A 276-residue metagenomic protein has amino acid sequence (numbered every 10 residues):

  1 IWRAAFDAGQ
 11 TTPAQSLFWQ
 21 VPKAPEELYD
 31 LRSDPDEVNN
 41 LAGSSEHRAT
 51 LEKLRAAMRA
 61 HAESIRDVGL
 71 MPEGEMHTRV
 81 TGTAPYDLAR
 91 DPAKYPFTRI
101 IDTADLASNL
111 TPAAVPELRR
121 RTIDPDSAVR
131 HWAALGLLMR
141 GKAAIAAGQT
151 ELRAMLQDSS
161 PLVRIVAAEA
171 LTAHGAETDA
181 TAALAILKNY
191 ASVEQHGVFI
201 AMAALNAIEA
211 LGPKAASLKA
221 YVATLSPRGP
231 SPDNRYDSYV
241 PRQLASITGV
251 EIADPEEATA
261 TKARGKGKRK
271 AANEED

Functional and structural regions predicted by a protein language model:
I1-T11: Eukaryotic charged/polar low-complexity linker/IDR segments
G9-P25, L31-S33, L41-V198, M202-D276: Long, internal low-complexity/basic segments
